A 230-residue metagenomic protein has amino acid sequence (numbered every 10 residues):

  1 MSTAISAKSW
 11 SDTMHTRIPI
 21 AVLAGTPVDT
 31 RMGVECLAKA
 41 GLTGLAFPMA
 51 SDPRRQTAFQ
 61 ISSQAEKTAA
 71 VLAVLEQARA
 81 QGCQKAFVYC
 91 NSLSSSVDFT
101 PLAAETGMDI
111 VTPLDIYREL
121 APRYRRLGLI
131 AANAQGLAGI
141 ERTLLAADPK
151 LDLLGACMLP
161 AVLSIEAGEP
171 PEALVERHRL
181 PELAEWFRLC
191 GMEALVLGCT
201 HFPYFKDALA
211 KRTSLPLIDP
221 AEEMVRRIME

Functional and structural regions predicted by a protein language model:
T3-E230: Non-catalytic structural scaffold of enzyme domains
